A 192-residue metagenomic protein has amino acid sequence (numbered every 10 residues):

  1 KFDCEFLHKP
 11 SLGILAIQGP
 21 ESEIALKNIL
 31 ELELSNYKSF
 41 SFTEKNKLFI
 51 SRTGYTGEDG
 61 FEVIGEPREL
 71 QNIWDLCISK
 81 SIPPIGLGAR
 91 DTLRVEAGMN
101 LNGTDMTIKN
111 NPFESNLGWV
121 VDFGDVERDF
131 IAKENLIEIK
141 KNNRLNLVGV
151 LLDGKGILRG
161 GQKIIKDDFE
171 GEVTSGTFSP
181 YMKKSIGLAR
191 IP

Functional and structural regions predicted by a protein language model:
K1-P192: Conserved, structured C-terminal
